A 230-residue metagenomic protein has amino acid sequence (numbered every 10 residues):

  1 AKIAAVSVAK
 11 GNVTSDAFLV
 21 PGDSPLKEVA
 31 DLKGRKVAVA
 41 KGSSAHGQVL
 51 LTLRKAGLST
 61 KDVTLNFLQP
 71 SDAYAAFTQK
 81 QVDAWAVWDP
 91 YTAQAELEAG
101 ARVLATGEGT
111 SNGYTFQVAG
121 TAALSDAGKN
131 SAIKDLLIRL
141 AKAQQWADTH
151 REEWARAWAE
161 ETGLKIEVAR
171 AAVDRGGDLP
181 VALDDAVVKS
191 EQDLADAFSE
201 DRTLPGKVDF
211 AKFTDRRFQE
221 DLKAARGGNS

Functional and structural regions predicted by a protein language model:
A1, A56, E98-A99, T162 (+1 more regions): Residues at alpha-helix termini
A1-S59, T64-F67, D83-A86, L104 (+1 more regions): Short, glycine-/small- and polar/acidic-enriched structural segments that line small-molecule recognition paths
K10, S24, V37-S44, L65 (+7 more regions): Extracytoplasmic/periplasmic, Sec-exported soluble proteins
T14, A45-Q48, Y91, W154 (+1 more regions): Hydrophobic alpha-helical segments typical of transmembrane helices and their membrane-interface/capping positions
S71-E160: Pocket-lining segment of extracytoplasmic ligand-binding domains
D126-P205: Secondary-structure end/capping motifs
D196-S230: Conserved C-terminal helix/tail region of periplasmic/extracytoplasmic solute-binding proteins
